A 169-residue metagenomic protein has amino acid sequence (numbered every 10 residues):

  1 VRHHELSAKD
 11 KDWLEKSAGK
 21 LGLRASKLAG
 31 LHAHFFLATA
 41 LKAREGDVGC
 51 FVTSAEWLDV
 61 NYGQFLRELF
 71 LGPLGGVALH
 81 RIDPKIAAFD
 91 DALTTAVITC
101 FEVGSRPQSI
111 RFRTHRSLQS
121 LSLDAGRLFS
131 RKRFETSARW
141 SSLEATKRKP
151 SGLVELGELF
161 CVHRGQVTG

Functional and structural regions predicted by a protein language model:
V1-G169: Signature of N6-adenine DNA methyltransferases within the class I
